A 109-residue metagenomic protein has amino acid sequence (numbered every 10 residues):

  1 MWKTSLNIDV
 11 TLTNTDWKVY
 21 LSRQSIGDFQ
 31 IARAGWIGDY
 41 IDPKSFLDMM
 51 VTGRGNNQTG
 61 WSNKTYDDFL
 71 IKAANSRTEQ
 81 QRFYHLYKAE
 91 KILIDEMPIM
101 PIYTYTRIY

Functional and structural regions predicted by a protein language model:
T4-S25, S45-Y109: Extracytoplasmic/peripheral linker and loop segments enriched in polar/acidic and small residues with frequent Thr/Pro
D16-W17, G35-D39: Beta->alpha turn/N-cap motifs
Q30, D42-F46: Short beta-strand-centered segments that line the small-molecule binding cleft or hinge of alpha/beta clamshell
Q30-G35, P101: Paired acidic/hydrophobic, glycine-rich loop segments that form the ligand-binding mouth/hinge of periplasmic-binding
